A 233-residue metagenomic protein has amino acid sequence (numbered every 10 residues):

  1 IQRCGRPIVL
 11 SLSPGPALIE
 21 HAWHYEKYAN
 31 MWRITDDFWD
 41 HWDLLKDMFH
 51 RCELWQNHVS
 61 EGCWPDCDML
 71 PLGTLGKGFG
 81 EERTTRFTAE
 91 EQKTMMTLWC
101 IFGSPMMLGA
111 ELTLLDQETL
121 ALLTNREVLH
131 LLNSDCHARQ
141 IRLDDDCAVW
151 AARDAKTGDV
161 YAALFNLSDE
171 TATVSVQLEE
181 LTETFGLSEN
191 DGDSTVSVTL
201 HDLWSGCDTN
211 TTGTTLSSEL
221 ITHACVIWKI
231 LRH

Functional and structural regions predicted by a protein language model:
I1-C4: Alpha-helix-loop-beta-strand connector modules within alpha/beta enzyme cores
R6-E111, R142: Glycan-recognition surfaces
L72, T119, L123-V160: Membrane-interfacial catalytic/cofactor-binding modules of polytopic membrane enzymes
K93, W99-F102, M107-G109, L143-L187: Carbohydrate-binding surface patches
A162, L200, H223: Hydrophobic, well-ordered secondary-structure elements that form the walls of internal hydrophobic environments
E170-V174, T195-V196, D208-T209: Short acidic/proline- and small/hydrophobic-mixed sequence motifs that coincide with surface turns and coil-to-beta
E180-G206: Solvent-exposed beta-hairpin/edge-strand motifs
N210-H233: C-terminal beta-strand-rich structural cap/linker in extracellular carbohydrate-active enzymes
